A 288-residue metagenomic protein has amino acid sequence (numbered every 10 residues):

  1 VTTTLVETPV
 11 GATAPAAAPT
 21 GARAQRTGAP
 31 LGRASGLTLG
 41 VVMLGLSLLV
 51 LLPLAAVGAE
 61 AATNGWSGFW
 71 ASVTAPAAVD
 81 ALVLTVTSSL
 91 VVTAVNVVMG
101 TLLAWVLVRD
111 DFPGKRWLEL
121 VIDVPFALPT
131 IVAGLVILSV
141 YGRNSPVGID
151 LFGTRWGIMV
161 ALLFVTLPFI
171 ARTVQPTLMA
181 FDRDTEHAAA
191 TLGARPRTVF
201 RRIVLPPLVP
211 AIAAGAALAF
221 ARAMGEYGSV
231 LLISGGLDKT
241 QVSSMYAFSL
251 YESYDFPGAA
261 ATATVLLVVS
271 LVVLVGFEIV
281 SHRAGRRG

Functional and structural regions predicted by a protein language model:
T3-L5, G11-P15, P19-G21, L37-G40 (+4 more regions): C-terminal transmembrane helix and the adjacent membrane-cytosol boundary/short C-terminal tail of inner/organellar
A22-G36, V57-A94, R109-D110, L250-F256: Periplasmic/extracellular loop-to-transmembrane helix junction in inner-membrane transport proteins
A22-P30, W66-T74, V79, R109 (+4 more regions): Membrane-interfacial helix termini and adjacent extracytoplasmic/periplasmic loops of multi-pass transporters
G28-A29, D111-E119, R155-G157, F181-A214: Amphipathic cytosolic juxtamembrane alpha-helices at the membrane-cytosol interface of multi-pass membrane transporters
A29-P30, S67-F69, L90-I122, L135 (+4 more regions): Transmembrane-helix boundary motif in ABC transporter permease subunits
V41-G45, A94, V124, L128 (+3 more regions): Transmembrane alpha-helices
L48, V83, T87-M99, L103 (+5 more regions): Hydrophobic alpha-helical transmembrane segments of multipass integral membrane proteins, especially permease/channel
F69, V73-P76, V230-G276: Interhelical loop and adjacent transmembrane-helix boundary motif in polytopic membrane transport permeases
